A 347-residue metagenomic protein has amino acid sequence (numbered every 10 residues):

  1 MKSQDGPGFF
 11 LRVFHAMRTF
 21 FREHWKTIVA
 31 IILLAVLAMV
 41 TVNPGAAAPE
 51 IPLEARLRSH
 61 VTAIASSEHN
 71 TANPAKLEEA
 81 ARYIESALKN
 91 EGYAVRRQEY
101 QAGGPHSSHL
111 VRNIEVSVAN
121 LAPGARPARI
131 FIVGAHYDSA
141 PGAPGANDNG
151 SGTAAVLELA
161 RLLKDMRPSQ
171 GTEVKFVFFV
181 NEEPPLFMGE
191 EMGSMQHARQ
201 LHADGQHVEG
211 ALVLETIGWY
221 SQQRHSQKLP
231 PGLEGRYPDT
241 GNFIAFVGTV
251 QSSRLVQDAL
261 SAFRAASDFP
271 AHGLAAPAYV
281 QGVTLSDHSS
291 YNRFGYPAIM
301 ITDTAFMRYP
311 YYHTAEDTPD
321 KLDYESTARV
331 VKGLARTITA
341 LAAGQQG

Functional and structural regions predicted by a protein language model:
M1-F21: N-terminal Lys/Arg-rich, disordered targeting/topogenic segments
W25-V42: Hydrophobic membrane-insertion alpha-helices, especially the h-region of bacterial N-terminal signal peptides
K26, S59-L121, H272-L274: A non-catalytic alpha/beta surface segment that caps or lines the substrate-entry region of metallo-dependent hydrolase
L37-E79, E91, D138, M307-D317: N-terminal capping segment at the start of a domain
R56-S59, A63, A75, E79-N90 (+11 more regions): Extracytoplasmic/secreted proteins, especially bacterial periplasmic and envelope-associated proteins
N70-A72, A94, Q101-G104, L121-A122 (+6 more regions): Solvent-exposed loop/turn segments at secondary-structure junctions within structured extracellular/periplasmic domains
A140-Q257, V283: Acidic/histidine-rich catalytic neighborhood of metal-dependent amide-processing enzymes
G210, S221-G347: Active-site-adjacent substrate-binding region of metalloamidase/peptidase-like peptide-processing proteins
